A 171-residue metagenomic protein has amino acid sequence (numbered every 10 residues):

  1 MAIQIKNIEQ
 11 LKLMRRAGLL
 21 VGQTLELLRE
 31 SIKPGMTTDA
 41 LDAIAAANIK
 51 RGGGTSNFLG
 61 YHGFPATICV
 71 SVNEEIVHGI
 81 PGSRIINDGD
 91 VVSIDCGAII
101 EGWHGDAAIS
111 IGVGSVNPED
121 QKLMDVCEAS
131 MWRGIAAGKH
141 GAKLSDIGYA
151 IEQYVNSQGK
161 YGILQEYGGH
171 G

Functional and structural regions predicted by a protein language model:
M1-G171: Active-site neighborhoods and metal-handling regions in enzymes and metal-associated proteins
